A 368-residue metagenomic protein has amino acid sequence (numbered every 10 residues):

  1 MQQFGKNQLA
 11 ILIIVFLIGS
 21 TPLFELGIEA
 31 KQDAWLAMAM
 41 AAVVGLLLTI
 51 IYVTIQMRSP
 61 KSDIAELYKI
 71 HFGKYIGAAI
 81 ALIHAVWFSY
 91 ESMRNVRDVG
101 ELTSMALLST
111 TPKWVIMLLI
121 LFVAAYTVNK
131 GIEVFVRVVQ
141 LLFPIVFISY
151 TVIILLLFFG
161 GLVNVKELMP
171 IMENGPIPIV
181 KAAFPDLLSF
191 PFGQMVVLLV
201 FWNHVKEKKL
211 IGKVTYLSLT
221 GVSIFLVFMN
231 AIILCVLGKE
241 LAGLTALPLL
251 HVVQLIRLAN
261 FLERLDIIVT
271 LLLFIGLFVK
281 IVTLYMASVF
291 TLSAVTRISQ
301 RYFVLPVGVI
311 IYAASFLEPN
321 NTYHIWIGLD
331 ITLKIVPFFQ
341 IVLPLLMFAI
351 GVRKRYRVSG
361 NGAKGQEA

Functional and structural regions predicted by a protein language model:
G5-F24, A37-A41, G45, H84-F88 (+7 more regions): Hydrophobic, membrane-embedded alpha-helices of multi-pass small-molecule transporters
G19-F24, I28-K113: Membrane helical hairpin/interfacial module
I28, S104, F122-L142, H204-K208 (+2 more regions): Membrane-water interface regions at transmembrane-helix termini and the short interhelical loops of multi-pass membrane
M40-I51, H84-S92, A124, I145-G160 (+2 more regions): Selective recognition of specific alpha-helical transmembrane segments in multi-pass small-molecule
S89-S92, V128, V146-M172, L188 (+2 more regions): Hydrophobic alpha-helical segments and their helix-loop junctions in multi-pass secondary transporters
V99, W114-V115, T127-L157, T332-L343: Membrane-interface loop-to-helix entry segments
V236-L265: Membrane-interface interhelical connector segments
T296-Y302, F316-F338: Extracellular/periplasmic helix-loop-helix junctions in multi-pass membrane proteins
